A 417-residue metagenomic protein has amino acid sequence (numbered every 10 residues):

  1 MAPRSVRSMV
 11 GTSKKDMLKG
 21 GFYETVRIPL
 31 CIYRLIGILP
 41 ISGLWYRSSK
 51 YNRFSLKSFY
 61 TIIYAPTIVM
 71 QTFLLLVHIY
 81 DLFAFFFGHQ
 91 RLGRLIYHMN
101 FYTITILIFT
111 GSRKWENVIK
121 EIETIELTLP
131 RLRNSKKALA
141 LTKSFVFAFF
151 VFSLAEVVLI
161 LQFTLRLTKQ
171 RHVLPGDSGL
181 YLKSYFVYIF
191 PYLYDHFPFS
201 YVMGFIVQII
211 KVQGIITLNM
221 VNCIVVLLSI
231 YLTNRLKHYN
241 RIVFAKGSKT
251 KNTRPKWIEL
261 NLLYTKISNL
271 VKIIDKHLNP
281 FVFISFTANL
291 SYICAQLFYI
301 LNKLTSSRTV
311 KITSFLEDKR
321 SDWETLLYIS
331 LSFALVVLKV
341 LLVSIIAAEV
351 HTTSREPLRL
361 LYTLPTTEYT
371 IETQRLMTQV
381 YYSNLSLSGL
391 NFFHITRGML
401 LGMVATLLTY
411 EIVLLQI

Functional and structural regions predicted by a protein language model:
A2, M17-L18, F22-C31, Y97-K120: Membrane-cytosol interface segments
A2-T67, K143-S153, V157-Q162, T253-I417: Terminal membrane-anchoring module of integral membrane proteins
I62, I68-L92, Y97, L129-V221 (+2 more regions): Helix-loop-helix junctions within predominantly alpha-helical proteins
L74, N100, K120-L127, N234-R241 (+4 more regions): Generic structural signal for well-ordered, non-membrane alpha-helices
T105-E126, V226-L236, V337-L364: Inner-leaflet juxtamembrane helices
L107-S112, R131, S135, F244-W257 (+1 more regions): Short intracellular "coupling" helices and adjacent cytoplasmic loop segments at the cytosolic face of multi-pass
Y201-V212, I216-R235, N252-E259, N279-V282 (+2 more regions): Short, contiguous, pocket-lining structural segments that sit at or immediately flank catalytic/ligand-binding sites
